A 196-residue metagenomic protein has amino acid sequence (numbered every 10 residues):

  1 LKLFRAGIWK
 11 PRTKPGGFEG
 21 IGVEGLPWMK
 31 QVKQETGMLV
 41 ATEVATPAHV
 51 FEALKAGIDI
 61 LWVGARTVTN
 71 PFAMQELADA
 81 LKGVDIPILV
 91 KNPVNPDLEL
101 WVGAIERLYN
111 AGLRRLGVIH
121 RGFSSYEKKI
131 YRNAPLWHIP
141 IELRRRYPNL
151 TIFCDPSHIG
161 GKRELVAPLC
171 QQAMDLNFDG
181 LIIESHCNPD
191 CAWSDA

Functional and structural regions predicted by a protein language model:
L1-K10, P15, K30, A65 (+1 more regions): Glycine-rich beta-alpha loop segments
K2, I21-L39: Long, contiguous binding/interaction regions
K2, I58-D59, D179: Receiver (REC) domain switch/active-site residues of two-component response regulators
R5, G17-I21, M38-T46, V50 (+4 more regions): Catalytic beta/alpha-barrel core
R5-E24, H186-D195: Glycine-rich, proline-tolerant flexible connector loops at the mouths of alpha/beta enzymes
Q31-G37, L54-L61, L81-L89, N149-F153: Short, surface-exposed connector motifs at secondary-structure boundaries
V44-E52, R163-C170: Short, acidic/polar
A73-P189, W193: Catalytic alpha/beta core domains of metabolic enzymes, predominantly
